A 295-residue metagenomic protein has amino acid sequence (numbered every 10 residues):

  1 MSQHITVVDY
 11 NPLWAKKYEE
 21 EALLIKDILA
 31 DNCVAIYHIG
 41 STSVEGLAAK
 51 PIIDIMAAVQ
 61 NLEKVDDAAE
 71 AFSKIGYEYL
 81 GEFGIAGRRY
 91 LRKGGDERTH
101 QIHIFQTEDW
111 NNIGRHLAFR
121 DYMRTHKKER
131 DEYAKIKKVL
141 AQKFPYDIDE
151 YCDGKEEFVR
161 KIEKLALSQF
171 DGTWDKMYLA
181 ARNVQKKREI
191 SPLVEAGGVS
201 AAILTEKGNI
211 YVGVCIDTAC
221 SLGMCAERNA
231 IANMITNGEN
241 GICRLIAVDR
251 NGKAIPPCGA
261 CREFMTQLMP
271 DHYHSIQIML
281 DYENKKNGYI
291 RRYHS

Functional and structural regions predicted by a protein language model:
M1-Y37: Helical scaffold of the NTase/Pol beta-like nucleotidyltransferase catalytic core
L24-D66: Active-site nucleotide-donor binding segment shared across nucleotidyl transfer reactions
D67-I75: Short amphipathic alpha-helices in soluble, non-transmembrane regions that often serve as interface/regulatory elements
Y77-W110: Conserved catalytic core of two-metal-ion nucleotidyltransferases
I104, N111-D171: Catalytic cores of NTP-dependent nucleotidyl/adenyl transfer enzymes across multiple folds
T173-S191, E239-S295: C-terminal binding/interaction regions
E195-T205: Short beta-strand scaffold segments in enzyme catalytic cores
V214-R228: Compact, glycine-rich, soluble single-domain proteins
